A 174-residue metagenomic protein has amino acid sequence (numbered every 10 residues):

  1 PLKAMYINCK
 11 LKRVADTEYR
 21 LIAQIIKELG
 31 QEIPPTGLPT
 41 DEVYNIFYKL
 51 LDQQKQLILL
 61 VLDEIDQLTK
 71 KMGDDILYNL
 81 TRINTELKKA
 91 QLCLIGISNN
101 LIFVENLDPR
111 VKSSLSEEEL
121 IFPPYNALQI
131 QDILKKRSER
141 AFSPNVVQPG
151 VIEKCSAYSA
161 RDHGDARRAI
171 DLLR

Functional and structural regions predicted by a protein language model:
P1-I7: Walker A/P-loop
K3, R13-I133, A141-L173: Mid-core helix/loop region of P-loop NTP-binding domains shared across ATPases and GTPases
K10: Short beta-to-alpha linker loops that shape the active-site pocket of alpha/beta-hydrolase fold enzymes
